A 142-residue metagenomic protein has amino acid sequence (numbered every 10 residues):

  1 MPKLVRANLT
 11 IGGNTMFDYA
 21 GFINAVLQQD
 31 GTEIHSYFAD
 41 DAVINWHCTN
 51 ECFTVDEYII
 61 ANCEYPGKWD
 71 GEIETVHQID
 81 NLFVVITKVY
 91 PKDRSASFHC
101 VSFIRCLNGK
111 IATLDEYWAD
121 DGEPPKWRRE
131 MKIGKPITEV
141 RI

Functional and structural regions predicted by a protein language model:
P2-I142: C-terminal and inter-domain tail/linker signature
